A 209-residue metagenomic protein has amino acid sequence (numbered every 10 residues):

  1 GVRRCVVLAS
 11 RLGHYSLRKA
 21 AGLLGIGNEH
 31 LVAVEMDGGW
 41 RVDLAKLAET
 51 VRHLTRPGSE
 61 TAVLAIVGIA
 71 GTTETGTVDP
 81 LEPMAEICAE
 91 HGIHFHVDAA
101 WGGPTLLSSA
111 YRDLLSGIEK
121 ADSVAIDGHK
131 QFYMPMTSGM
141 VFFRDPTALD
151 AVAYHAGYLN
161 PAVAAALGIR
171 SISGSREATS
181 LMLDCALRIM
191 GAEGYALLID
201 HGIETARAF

Functional and structural regions predicted by a protein language model:
G1-T147: Conserved PLP-enzyme active-site core in the AAT-like
L64, T72, H91, S116-F209: Active-site C-terminal subdomain of aminotransferase-like
